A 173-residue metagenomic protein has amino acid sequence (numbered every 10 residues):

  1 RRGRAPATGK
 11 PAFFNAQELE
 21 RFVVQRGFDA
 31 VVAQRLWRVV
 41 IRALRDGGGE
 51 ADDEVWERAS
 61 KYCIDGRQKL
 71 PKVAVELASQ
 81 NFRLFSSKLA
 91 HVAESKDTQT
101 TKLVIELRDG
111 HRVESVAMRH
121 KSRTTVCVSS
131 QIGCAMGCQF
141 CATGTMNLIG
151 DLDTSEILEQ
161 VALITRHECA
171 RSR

Functional and structural regions predicted by a protein language model:
R1-T124: Flexible, acidic/Gly-rich N-terminal and inter-domain linker regions that tether and position cofactor-handling modules
R58, V113-R173: Conserved Radical SAM active-site core
